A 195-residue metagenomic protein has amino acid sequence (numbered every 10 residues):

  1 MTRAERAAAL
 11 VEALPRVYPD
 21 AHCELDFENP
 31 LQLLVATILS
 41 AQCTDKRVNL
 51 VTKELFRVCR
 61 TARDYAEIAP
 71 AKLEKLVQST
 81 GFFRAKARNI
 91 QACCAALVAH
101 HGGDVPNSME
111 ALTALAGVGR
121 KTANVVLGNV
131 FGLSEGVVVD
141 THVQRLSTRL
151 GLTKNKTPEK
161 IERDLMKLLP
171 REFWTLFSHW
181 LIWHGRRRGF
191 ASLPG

Functional and structural regions predicted by a protein language model:
T2-G195: Catalytic cores of DNA base-excision repair glycosylases
